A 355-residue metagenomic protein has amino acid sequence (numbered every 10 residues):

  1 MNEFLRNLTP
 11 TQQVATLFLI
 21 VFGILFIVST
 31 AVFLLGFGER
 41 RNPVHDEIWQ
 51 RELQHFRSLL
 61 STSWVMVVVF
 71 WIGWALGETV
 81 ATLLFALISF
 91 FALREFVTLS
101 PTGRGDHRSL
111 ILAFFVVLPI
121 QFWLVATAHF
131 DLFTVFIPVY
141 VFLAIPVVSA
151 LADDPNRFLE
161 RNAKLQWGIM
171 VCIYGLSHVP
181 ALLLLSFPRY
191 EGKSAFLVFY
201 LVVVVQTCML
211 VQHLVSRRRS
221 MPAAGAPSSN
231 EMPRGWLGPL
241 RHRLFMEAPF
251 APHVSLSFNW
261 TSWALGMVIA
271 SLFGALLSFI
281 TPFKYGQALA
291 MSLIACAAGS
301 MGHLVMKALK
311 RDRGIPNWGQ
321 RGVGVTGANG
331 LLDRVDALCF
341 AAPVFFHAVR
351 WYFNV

Functional and structural regions predicted by a protein language model:
N2-A298: Membrane-embedded alpha-helical bundles of polytopic integral membrane proteins
Q212-S220, K307-N317: Juxtamembrane interface at the ends
A264-L265, I294, A328, V335 (+1 more regions): Hydrophobic residues within alpha-helical transmembrane segments of multi-pass solute transporters/permease subunits
G266, A270, M306, W318 (+1 more regions): Short, electropositive, low-hydrophobicity segments enriched in small/polar residues
R313-L338: Interfacial loop-to-transmembrane junctions
H347-V355: Juxtamembrane boundary at the C-terminal end of a transmembrane helix
